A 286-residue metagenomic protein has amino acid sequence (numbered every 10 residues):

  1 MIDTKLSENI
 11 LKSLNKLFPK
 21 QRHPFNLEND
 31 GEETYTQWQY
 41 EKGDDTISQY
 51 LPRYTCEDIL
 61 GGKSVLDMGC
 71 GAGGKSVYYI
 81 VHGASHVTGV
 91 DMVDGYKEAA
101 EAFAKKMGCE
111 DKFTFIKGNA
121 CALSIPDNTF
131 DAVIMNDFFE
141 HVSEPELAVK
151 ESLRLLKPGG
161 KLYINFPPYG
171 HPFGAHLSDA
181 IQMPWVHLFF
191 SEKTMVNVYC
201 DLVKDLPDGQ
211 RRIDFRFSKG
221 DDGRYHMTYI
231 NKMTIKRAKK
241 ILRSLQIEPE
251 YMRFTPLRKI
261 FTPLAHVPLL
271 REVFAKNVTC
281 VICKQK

Functional and structural regions predicted by a protein language model:
M1-P126, A132, N231, L257 (+2 more regions): Conserved N-terminal segment of class I S-adenosyl-L-methionine
L14, Q21-H23, E146-E151, K161-C280: S-adenosyl-L-methionine-dependent methyltransferase catalytic module, highlighting the catalytic core
V77-I80, V149-L153: A structural alpha-helix within SAM-dependent methyltransferase catalytic domains
A122, E140, H171: Active-site micro-motifs of SAM-dependent methyltransferase domains
M135-N136: A short beta-strand submotif of the Rossmann-like class I SAM-dependent methyltransferase core that lines
V142-S143, L156-P158: Helix-to-beta-strand junctions that scaffold the AdoMet/dcAdoMet cofactor pocket in Class I SAM-dependent enzymes
I282-Q285: Active-site beta-strand termini and strand-to-loop segments that position acidic
